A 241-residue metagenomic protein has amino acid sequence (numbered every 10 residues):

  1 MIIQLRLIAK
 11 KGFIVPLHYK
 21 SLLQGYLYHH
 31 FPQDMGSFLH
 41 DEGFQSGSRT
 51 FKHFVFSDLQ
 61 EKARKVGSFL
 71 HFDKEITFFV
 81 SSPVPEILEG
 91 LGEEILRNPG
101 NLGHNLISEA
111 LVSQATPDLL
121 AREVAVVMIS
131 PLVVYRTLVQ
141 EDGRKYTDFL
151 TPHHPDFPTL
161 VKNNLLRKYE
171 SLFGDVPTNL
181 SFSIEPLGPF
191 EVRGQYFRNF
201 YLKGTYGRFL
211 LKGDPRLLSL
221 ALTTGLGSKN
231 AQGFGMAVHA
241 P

Functional and structural regions predicted by a protein language model:
M1-P241: RNA-interacting cores
